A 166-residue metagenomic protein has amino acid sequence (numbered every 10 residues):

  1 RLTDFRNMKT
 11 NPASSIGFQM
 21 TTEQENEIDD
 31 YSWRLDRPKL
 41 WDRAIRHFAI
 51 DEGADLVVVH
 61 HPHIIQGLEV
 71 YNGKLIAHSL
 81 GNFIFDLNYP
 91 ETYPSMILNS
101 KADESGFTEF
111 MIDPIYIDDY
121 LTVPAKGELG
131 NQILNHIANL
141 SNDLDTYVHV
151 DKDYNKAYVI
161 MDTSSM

Functional and structural regions predicted by a protein language model:
R1, A77-L80, M111: Active-site-proximal beta-strand elements of phosphoester/diester hydrolases
R1-P12, E23-G53: Active-site-proximal segments of metal-dependent phosphoesterases and phosphodiesterases across multiple
L2-F5, D29-S32, P62-I65, N82-F85 (+1 more regions): Solvent-exposed loop/turn segments at secondary-structure junctions within structured extracellular/periplasmic domains
I16-Q19: Long, Pro/Ser/Thr-rich low-complexity/intrinsically disordered regulatory tracts in eukaryotic proteins
T22, R43, P90, G127 (+1 more regions): Electropositive phosphate-/nucleotide-binding environments in soluble metabolic enzymes
R37-I97: Conserved beta-sheet core of the metallophosphoesterase superfamily
I97-M166: A short C-terminal boundary segment appended to hydrolase-like catalytic domains
